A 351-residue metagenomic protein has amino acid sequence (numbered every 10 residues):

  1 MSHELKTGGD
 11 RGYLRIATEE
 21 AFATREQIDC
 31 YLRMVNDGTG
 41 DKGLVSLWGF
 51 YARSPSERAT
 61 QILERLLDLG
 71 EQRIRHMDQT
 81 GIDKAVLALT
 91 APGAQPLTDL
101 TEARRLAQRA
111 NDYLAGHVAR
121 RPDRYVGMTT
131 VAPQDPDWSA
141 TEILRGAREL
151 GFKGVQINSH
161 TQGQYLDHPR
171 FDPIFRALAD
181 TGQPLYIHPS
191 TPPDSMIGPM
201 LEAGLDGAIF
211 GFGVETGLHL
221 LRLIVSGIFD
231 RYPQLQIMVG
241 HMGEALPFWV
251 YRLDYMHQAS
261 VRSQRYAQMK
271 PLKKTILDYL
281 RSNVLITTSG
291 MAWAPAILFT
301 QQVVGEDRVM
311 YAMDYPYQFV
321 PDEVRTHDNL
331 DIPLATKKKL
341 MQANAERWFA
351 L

Functional and structural regions predicted by a protein language model:
M1-I16, A23-K84, D112-R120, T141-R145 (+6 more regions): Mid-to-C-terminal alpha-helical segments outside catalytic/metal-binding sites
L5, V118, R145-V304, R308: Catalytic pocket-lining loop regions of alpha/beta-barrel enzymes, especially the amidohydrolase/enolase/GH5 lineages
I62-D68, Q95, P133-S139, Q162-P169 (+2 more regions): Acidic-and-aromatic substrate-binding clefts and catalytic sites of carbohydrate-active enzymes
L67, R104-N111, P136-A140, Y165-H168 (+5 more regions): Non-membrane alpha-helical structural segments and their capping/turn regions in soluble enzymes
I74, D78, T101-R109, D167-G182: Aromatic-lined substrate-binding rim segments of carbohydrate-active enzymes
Q79-L89, P193-D194: Short coil-to-beta-strand
T90-L106, D137, E202-L205: Surface-exposed, active-site-proximal loop segments in enzymatic domains
P133, P189-S195, Y315-Y317: Short glycine-enriched loops at secondary-structure junctions
